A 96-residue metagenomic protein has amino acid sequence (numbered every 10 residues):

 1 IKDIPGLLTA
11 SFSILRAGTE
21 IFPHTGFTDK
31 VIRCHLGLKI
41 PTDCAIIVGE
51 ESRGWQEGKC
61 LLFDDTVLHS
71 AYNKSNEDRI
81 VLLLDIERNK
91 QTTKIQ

Functional and structural regions predicted by a protein language model:
I1-A17: A short glycine-rich, His/Asp/Glu-containing loop-to-beta-strand
S11, H35, S70: Short, surface-exposed charged micro-motifs
I14-A17, G26-D43: Short, conserved beta-strand element in jelly-roll/cupin
I21-H24, A45-I47, F63, H69-S75: Short beta-strand His + acidic residue motifs that chelate non-heme Fe in jelly-roll/DSBH and cupin folds
R33-G37, L62, E77-T92: A short hydrophobic beta-strand segment most commonly corresponding to one strand of the jelly-roll/cupin
L38-E57: A short beta-strand-loop-beta hairpin characteristic of the jelly-roll/cupin
G54-L68: Conserved metal-binding segment of the jelly-roll/cupin
